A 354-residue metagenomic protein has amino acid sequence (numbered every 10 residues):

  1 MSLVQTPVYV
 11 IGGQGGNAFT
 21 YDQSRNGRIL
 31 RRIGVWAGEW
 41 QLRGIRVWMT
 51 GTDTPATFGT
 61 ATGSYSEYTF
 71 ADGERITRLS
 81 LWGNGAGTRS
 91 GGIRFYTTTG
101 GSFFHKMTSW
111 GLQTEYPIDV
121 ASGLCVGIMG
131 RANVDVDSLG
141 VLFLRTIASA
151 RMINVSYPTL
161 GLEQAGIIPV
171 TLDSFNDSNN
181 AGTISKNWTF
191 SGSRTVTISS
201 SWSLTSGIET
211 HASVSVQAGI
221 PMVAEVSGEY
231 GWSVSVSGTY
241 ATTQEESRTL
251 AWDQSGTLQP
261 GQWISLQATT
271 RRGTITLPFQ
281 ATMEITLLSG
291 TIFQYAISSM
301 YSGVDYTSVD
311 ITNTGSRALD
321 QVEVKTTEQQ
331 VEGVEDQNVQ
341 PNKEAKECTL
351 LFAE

Functional and structural regions predicted by a protein language model:
S2-T159: Beta-sandwich interaction modules
A150-E354: Membrane-permeabilization and membrane-interfacing ectodomains
